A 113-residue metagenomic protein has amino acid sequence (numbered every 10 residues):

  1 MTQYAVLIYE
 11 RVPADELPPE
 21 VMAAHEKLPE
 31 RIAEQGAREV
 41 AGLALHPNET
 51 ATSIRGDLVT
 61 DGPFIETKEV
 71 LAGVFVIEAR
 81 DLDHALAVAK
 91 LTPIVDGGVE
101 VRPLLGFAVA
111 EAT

Functional and structural regions predicted by a protein language model:
M1-T113: Conserved, structured core segments of small domains
